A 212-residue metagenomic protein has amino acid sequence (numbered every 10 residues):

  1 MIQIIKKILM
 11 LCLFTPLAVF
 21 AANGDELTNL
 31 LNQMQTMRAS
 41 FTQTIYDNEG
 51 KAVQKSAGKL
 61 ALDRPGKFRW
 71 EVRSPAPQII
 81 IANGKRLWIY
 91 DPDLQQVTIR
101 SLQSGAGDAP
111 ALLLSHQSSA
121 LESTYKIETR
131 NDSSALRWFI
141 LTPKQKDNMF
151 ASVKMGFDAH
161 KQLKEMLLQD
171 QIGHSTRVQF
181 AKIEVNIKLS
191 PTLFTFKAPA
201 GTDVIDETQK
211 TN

Functional and structural regions predicted by a protein language model:
M1-C12: Bacterial N-terminal signal peptides that target proteins for export
P16-A21: N-terminal signal peptide c-region/cleavage motif recognized by signal peptidases
A22-D47, K51-V53, I81, D91-A151 (+1 more regions): Flexible, processing/modification-adjacent segments and terminal tails in exported/periplasmic/extracellular proteins
Q33, L62-R64, S74, S133 (+2 more regions): Short loop/turn positions at the edges of beta-strands in beta-sheet-rich folds
A39-F41, K55-A57, W70, F180: Extended beta-sheet lipid-handling architectures
I45, L62-R64, K161: Beta-strand elements of well-folded, non-transmembrane domains
K59-P110, T176-R177: An acidic-aromatic
E122-I127, N131-G201, I205-D206: Gly/Pro-enriched, hydrophobic low-complexity segments that function as extracytoplasmic propeptides/linkers
